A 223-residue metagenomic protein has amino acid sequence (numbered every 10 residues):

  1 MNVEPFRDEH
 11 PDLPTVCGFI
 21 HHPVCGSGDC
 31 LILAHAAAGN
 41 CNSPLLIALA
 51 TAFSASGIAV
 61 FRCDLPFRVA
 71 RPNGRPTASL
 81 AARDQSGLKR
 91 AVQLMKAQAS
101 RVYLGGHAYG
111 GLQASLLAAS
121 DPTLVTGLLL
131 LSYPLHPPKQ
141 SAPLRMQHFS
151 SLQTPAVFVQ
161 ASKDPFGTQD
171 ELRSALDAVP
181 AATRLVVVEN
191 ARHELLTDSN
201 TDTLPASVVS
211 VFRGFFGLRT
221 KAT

Functional and structural regions predicted by a protein language model:
F6-R101, T197, T203: Serine-hydrolase catalytic machinery in alpha/beta-hydrolase-like enzymes
A37, S162-D164, N190-R192, N200: Acidic beta-to-alpha connecting loop that harbors the catalytic carboxylate
L88-T154: Primarily recognizes the serine-hydrolase "nucleophile elbow" in alpha/beta-hydrolase and SGNH/GDSL folds
L152-Q153, F158-Q160, D164: Short beta-strand/loop motif that positions the catalytic acidic residue of the alpha/beta-hydrolase fold
P165-E171: Conserved alpha/beta-hydrolase "acid-adjacent" motif
A178-E194: Catalytic histidine neighborhood in serine/cysteine hydrolases with alpha/beta-hydrolase-type architecture
A191, S199-T223: Catalytic active-site module of serine/aspartate enzymes centered on a nucleophile-bearing elbow/loop
